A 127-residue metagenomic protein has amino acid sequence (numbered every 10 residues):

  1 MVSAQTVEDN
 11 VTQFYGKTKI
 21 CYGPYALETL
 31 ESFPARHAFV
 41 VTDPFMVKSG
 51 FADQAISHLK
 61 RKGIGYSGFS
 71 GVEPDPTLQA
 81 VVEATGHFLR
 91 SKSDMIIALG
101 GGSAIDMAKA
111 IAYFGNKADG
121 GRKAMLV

Functional and structural regions predicted by a protein language model:
M1, A124-V127: Short intrinsically disordered, low-complexity coil segments enriched in acidic
M1-P34: N-terminal amphipathic/basic leader segments beginning at the initiator methionine
T6-N10, A38, G63, S67: Generic signal for short, ordered secondary-structure residues within or immediately flanking folded domains
K17-T18, P24-Y25, T42-P44, V72 (+1 more regions): Fold-independent oxyanion-binding glycine-rich loops and adjacent beta-strand/coil segments at enzyme active sites
P24-I64: Small-residue-rich anion-binding loops in enzyme active sites
V47-M125: N-terminal small/polar loop signature for handling phosphorylated ligands or for N-terminal nucleophile
